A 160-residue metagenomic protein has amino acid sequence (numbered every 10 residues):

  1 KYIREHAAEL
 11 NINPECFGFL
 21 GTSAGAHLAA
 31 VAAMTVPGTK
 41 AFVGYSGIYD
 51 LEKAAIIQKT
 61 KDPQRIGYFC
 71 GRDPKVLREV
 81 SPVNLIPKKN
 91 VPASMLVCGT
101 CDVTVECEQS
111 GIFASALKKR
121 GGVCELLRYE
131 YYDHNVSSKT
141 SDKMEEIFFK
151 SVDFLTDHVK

Functional and structural regions predicted by a protein language model:
Y2-K59: Primarily recognizes the serine-hydrolase "nucleophile elbow" in alpha/beta-hydrolase and SGNH/GDSL folds
H27, C98, H134: Histidine-centered active-site/metal-ligand motif
A30, A54-A55, C107, S137-K139: Short, well-ordered secondary-structure micro-motifs
I48, E52-L85: Mobile cap/lid helix-loop segments that gate and shape the active-site cleft of serine hydrolases
K88-S94, R120: Short, proline-enriched alpha-helix->beta-strand connector loops that line the catalytic pocket of alpha/beta-hydrolase
M95-C98, D102: Short beta-strand/loop motif that positions the catalytic acidic residue of the alpha/beta-hydrolase fold
E108-K160: C-terminal catalytic histidine-bearing segment of alpha/beta-hydrolase fold enzymes
